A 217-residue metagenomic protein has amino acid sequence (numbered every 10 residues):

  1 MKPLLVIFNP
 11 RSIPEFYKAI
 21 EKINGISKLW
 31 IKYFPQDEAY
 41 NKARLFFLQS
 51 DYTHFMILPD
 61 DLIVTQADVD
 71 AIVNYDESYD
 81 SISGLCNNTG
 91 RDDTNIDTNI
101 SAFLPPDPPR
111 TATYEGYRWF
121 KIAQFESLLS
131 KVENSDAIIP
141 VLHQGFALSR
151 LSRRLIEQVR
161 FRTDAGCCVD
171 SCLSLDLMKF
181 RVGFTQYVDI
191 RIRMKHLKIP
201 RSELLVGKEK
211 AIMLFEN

Functional and structural regions predicted by a protein language model:
M1-I31, E38: N-proximal low-complexity "stem/linker" segments adjacent to membrane-targeting elements
K18-A19, K42-A43, D68-I72: A short acidic, amphipathic alpha-helical/loop segment
F34-Y40, G166-C167: A short, glycine-/small-residue-rich helix N-cap motif at loop->alpha-helix starts within glycosyltransferase
N41-H54: Active-site nucleotide-sugar/metal-binding loop of Leloir-type enzymes
Y52, S78-S81, G183-F184: Short, high-confidence coil segments that cap the C-terminus of an alpha-helix and link into the following beta-strand
Y52-I63: Short beta-strand-to-loop acidic/aromatic patch adjacent to the donor-nucleotide binding site
T65-R162: Conserved catalytic core of nucleotide-sugar-dependent glycosyltransferases
H143-G145, R153, Q158-N217: C-terminal catalytic/acceptor-binding lobe
